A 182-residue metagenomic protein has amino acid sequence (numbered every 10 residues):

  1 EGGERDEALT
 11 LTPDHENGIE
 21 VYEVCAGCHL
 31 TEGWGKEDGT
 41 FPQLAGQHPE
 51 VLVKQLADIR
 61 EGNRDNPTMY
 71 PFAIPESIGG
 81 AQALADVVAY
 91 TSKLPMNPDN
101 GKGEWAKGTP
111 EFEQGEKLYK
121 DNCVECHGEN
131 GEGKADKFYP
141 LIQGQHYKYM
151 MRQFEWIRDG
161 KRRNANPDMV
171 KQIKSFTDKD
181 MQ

Functional and structural regions predicted by a protein language model:
G2-D6, T10-W34, G103, K107-E132 (+1 more regions): Sequence/structural segment immediately N-terminal to covalent heme-attachment motifs in c-type and related
P13, N17-E20, G39, V51-K54 (+7 more regions): Extracytoplasmic/secreted proteins, especially bacterial periplasmic and envelope-associated proteins
H15, A26, L30-R64, Y70-P75 (+4 more regions): Gly/Gly-Pro-rich "capping" loops immediately C-terminal to redox-active cysteine motifs in periplasmic/lumenal
K36-Q43, I59-W105, A135-L141, R158-Q182: Axial heme c-ligation environment in periplasmic c-type cytochrome domains
A83-V88, S92, K117-V124, E129 (+2 more regions): Short, highly charged low-complexity linear segments
